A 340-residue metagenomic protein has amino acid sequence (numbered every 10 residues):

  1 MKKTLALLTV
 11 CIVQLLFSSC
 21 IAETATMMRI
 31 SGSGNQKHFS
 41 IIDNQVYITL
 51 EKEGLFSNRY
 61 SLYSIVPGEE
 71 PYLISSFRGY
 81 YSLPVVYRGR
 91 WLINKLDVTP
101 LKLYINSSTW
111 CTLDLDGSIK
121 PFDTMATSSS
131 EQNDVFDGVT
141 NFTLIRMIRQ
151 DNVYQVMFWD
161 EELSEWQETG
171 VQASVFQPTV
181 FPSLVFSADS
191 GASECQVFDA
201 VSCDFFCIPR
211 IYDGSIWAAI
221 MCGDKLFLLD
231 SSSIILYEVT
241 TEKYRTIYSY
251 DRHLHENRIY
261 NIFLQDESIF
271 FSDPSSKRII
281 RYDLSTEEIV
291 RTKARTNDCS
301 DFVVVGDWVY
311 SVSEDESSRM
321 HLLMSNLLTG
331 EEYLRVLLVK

Functional and structural regions predicted by a protein language model:
M1-T4: Positively charged n-region of N-terminal signal peptides that target proteins for export
L8-L16: Bacterial N-terminal signal peptides
I21-R29, N58-S76, P100-M125, V153-G170 (+4 more regions): Surface-exposed loop/turn elements that mediate protein-protein interactions on large endomembrane-trafficking
M28-Y60: Beta-strand-rich domains and repeat architectures in extracellular enzymes and scaffolds, especially beta-propellers
S33-S40, G79-G89, L96, T124-V139 (+5 more regions): Repeated scaffold domains used in trafficking and secretory/extracellular systems, primarily beta-propellers
S40-E53, R90-Y104, T140-R149, T179-D189 (+3 more regions): Short beta-strand elements that form the blades of beta-propeller/WD-repeat-like and other beta-sheet-rich scaffold
I42, N58, Y87, N106-S107 (+12 more regions): Short loop/turn segments that connect beta-strands within the blades of beta-propeller domains, predominantly WD40
G170-D199, C203-C222, L226-S233: Acidic, serine/threonine- and glycine-rich low-complexity intrinsically disordered segments that serve as flexible
